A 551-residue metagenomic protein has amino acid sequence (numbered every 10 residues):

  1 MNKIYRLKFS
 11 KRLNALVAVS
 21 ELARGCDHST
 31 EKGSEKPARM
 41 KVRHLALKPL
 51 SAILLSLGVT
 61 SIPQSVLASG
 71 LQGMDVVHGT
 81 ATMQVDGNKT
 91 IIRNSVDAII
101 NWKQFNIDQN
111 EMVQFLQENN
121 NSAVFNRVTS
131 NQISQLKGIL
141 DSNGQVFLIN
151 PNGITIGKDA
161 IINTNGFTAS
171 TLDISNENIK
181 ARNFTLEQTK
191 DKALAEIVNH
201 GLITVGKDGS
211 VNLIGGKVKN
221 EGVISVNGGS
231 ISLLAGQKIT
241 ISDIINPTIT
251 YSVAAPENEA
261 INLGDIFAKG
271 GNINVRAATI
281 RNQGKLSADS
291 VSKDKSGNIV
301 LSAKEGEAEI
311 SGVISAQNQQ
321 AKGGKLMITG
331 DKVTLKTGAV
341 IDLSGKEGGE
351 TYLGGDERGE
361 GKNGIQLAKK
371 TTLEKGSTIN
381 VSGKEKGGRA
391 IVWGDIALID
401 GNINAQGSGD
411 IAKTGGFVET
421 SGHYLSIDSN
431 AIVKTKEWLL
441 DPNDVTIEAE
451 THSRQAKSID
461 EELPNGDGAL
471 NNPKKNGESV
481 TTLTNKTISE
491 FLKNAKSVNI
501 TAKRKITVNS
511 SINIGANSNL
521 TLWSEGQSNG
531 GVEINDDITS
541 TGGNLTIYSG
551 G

Functional and structural regions predicted by a protein language model:
N2-I4, A15, R24, H28-S51 (+1 more regions): Extracellular and secretory-pathway beta-repeat/beta-biased strand scaffolds
R6-F9: Active-site and channel-lining beta-strand-loop segments that bind or position nucleotide-derived/phosphorylated
R12: IQ-motif-like calmodulin-binding regions
